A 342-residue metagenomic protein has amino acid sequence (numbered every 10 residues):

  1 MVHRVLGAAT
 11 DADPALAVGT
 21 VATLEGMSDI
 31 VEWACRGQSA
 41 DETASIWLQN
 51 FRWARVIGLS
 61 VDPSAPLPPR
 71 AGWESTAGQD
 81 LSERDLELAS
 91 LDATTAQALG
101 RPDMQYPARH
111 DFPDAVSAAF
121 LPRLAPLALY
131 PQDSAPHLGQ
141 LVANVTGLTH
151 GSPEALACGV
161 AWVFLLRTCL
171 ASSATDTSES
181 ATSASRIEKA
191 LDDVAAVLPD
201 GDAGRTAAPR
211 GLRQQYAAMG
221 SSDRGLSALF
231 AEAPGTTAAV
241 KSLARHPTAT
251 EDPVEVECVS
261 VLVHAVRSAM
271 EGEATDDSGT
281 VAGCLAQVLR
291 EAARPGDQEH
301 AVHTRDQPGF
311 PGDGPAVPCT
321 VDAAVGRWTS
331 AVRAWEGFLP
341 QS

Functional and structural regions predicted by a protein language model:
M1-S342: Structured, active/binding-site neighborhoods that engage oxygen-rich ligands
